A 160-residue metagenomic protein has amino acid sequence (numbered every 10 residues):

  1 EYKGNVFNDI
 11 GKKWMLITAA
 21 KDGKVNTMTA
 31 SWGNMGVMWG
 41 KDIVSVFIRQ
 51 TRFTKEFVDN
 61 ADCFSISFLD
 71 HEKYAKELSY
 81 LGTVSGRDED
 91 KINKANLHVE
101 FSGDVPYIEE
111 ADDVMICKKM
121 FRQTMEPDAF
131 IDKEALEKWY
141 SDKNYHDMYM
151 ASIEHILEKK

Functional and structural regions predicted by a protein language model:
E1-K160: Basic, polyanion-binding surface patches
